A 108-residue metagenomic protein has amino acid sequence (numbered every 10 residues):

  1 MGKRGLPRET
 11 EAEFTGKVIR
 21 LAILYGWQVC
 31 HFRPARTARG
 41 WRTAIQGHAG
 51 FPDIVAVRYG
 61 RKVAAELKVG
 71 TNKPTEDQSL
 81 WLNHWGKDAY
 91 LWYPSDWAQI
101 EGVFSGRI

Functional and structural regions predicted by a protein language model:
M1-I108: Catalytic phosphate/metal-binding cores of nucleic-acid and nucleotide-processing enzymes, i.e., regions that mediate
